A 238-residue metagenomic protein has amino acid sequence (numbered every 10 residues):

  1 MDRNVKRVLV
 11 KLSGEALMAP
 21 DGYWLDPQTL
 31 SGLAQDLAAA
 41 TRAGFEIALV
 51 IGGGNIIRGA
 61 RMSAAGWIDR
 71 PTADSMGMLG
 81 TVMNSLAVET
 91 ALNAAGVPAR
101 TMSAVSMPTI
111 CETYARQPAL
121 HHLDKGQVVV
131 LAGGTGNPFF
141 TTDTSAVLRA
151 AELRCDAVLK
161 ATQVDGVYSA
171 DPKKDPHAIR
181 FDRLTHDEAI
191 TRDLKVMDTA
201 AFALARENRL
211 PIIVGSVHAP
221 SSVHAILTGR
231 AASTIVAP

Functional and structural regions predicted by a protein language model:
M1-P238: C-terminal catalytic "cap/lid" subdomain
